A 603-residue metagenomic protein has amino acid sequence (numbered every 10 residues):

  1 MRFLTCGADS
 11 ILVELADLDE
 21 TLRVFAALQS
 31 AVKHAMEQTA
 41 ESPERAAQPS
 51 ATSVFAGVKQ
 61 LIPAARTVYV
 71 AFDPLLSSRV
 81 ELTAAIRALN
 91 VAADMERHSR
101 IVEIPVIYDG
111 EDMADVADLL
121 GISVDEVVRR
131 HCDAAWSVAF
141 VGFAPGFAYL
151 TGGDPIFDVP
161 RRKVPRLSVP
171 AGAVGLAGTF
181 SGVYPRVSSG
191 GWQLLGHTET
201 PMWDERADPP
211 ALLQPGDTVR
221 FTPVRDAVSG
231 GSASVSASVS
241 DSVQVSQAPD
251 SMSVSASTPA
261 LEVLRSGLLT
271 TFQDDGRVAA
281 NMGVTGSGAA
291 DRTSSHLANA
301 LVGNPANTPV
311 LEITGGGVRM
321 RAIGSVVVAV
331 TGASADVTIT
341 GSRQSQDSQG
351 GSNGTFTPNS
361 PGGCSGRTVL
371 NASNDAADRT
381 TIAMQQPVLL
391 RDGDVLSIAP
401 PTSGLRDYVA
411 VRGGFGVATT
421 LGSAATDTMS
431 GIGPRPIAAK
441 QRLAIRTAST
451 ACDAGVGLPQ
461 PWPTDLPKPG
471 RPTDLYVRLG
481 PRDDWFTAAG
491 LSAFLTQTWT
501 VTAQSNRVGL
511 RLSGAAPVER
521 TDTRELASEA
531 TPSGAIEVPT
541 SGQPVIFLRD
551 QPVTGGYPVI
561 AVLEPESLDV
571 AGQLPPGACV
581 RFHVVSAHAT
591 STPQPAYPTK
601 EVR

Functional and structural regions predicted by a protein language model:
M1-D347, N353-G362, G366-R603: Conserved "landmark" site that anchors the functional core of diverse proteins
